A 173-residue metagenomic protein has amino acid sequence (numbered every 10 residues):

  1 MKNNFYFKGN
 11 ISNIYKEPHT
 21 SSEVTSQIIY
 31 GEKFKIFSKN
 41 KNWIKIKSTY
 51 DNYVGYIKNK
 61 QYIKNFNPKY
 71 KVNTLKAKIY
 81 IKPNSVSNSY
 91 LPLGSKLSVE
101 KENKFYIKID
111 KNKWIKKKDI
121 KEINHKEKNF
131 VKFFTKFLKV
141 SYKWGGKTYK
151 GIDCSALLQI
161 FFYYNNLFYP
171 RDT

Functional and structural regions predicted by a protein language model:
M1-F5, H19, S26, Y30-N42 (+1 more regions): Boundary regions of SH3-family modules and the immediately adjacent low-complexity/disordered segments in eukaryotic
G9: N-terminal beta-hairpin/loop module of FHA
K16: Basic/aromatic DNA-contact patch characteristic of tyrosine site-specific recombinases
Y142-T173: Catalytic cysteine-centered active-site loop
